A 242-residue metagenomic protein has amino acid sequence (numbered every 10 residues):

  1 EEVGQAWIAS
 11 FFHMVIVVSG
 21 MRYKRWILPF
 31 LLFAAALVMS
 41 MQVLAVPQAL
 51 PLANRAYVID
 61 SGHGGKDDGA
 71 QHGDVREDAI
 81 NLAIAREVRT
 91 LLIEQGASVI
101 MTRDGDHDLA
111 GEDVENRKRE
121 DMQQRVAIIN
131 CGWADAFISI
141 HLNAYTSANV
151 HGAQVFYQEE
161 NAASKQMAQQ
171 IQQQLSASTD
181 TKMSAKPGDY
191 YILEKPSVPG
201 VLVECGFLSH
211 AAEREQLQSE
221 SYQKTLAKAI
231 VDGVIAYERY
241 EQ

Functional and structural regions predicted by a protein language model:
E2-Q242: Catalytic-site microenvironment of enzymes that process N-acetyl-hexosamine-containing cell-wall polysaccharides
